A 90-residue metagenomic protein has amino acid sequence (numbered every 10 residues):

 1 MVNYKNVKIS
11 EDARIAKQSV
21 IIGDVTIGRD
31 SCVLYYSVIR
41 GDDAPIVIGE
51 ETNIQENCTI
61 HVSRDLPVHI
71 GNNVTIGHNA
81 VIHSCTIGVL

Functional and structural regions predicted by a protein language model:
M1-Y4: Extended, non-globular alpha-helical segments
V7, A13-I15, S19, V25 (+9 more regions): A structural motif detector for beta-strand N-caps
D65: Short, acidic/glycine-rich phosphate-metal binding loop used to engage nucleotide
